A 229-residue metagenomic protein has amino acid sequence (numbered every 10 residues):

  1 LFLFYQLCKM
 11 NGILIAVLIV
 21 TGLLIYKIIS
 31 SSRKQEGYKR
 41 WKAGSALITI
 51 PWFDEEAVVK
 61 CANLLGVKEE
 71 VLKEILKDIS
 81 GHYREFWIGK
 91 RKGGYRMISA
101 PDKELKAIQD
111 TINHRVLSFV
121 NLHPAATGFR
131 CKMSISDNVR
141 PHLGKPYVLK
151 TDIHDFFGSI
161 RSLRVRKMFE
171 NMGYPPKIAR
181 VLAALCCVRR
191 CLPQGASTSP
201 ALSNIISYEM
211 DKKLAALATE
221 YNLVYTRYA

Functional and structural regions predicted by a protein language model:
L1-K9: Short, Lys/Arg-enriched N-terminal segments with co-localized hydrophobic residues within the first ~10-30 amino acids
N11-W87: Non-catalytic, polymerase-adjacent accessory regions of viral genome-replication enzymes
I15-A16, Y26, E70, E74 (+6 more regions): Localized chelating/binding microdomains that coordinate divalent metal ions or stabilize phosphate-bearing
F53-E56, V67, Y83, A100-T111 (+3 more regions): Generic alpha-helix structural propensity
D54-E56, L64-G66, R96, K103-L105 (+3 more regions): Nucleotide/phosphate-binding site architecture used for ATP/NTP-dependent chemistry
F86-Q109, T127-C131, A184-N204: Short, conserved non-catalytic motifs in the polymerase core
L105-T151, D155, P200-A201: Active-site-proximal segment of RNA-dependent polymerases
P141-Y228: Conserved polymerase palm-domain catalytic core
